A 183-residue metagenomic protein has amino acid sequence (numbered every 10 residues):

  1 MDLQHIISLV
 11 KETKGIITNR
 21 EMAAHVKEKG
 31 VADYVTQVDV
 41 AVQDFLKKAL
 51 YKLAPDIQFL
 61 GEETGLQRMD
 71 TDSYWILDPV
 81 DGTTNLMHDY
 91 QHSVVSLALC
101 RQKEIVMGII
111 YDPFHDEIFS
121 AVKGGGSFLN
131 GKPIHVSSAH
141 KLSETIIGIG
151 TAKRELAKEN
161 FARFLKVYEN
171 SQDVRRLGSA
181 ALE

Functional and structural regions predicted by a protein language model:
M1-V80, A162: N-terminal subdomain of lithium-sensitive/metallo-dependent phosphomonoesterases centered on the IMPase/IPPase/PAP
A24, I57, G125, S171-Q172: A structural micro-motif
K27, Q67-M69, Q102, S120 (+2 more regions): Solvent-exposed alpha-helices and their adjacent loops that cap or buttress functional pockets in soluble metabolic
I57-Q58, Y74-W75, S93, M107-G108 (+2 more regions): Structural motif
E63-G65, V80-T83, G131, T151 (+2 more regions): Short, well-ordered turn and helix-capping elements at secondary-structure junctions
M69-F128: DPxDG-like acidic metal-binding loop motif
I105, P133-H135: Short, solvent-exposed loop/turn motifs
H135-E183: An extended, acidic
